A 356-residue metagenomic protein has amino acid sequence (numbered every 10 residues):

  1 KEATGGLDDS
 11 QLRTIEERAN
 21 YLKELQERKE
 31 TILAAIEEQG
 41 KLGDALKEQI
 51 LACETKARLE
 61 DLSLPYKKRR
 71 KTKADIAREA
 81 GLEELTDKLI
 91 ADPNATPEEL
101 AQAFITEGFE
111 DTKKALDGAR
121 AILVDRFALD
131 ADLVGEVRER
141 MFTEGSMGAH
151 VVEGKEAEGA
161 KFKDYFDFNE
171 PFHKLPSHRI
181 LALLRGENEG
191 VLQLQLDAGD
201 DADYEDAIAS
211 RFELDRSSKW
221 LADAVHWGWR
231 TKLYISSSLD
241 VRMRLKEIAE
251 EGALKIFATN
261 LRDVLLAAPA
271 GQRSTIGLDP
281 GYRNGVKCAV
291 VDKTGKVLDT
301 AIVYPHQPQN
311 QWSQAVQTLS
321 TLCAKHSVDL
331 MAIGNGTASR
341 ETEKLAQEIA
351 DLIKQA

Functional and structural regions predicted by a protein language model:
K1-D9, Q314: Feature marking long nucleic-acid-engaging regions of large polymerase/nuclease enzymes
Q11, L25-G277, R283-A356: Duplex nucleic acid-engaging cores and interfaces of nucleic-acid transaction enzymes
R13-K23: Alpha-helical interaction/regulatory segments in DNA maintenance proteins
